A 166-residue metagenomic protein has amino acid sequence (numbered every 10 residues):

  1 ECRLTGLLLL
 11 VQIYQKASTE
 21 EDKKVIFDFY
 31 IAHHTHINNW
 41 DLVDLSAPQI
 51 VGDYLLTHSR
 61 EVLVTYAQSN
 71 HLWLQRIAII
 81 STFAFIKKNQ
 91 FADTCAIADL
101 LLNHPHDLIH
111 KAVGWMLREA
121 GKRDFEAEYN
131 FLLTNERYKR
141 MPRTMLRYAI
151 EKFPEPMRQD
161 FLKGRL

Functional and structural regions predicted by a protein language model:
E1-L166: Alpha-helical scaffold domains
